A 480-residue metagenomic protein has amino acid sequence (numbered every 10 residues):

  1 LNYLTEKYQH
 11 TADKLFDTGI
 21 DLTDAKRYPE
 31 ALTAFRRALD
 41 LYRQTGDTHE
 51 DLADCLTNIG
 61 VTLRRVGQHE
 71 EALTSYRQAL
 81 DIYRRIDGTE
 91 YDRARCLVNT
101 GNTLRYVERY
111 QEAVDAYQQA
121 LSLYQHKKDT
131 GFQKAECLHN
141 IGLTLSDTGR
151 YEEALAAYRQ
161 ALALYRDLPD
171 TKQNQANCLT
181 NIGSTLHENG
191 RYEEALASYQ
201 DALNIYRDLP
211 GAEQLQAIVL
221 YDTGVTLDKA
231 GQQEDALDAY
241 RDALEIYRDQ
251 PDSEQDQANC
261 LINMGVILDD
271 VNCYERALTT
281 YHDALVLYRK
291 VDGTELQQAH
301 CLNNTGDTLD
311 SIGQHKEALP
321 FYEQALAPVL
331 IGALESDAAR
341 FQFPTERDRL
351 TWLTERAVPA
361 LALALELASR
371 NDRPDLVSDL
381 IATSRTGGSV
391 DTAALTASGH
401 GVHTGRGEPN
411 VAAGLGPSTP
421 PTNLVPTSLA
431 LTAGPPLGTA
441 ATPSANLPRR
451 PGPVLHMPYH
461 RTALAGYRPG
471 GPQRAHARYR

Functional and structural regions predicted by a protein language model:
L1-D13: TPR-adjacent "capping" and linker segments in tetratricopeptide-repeat scaffold/adaptor proteins
L4-E6, Q44-D47, R85-T89, H126-D129 (+6 more regions): Short coil/turn linkers that connect adjacent helices within long alpha-helical scaffolds, especially alpha-solenoid
D13-D24, E50-R65, Y91-Y106, F132-D147 (+6 more regions): Conserved alpha-helical positions within TPR/SEL1-like repeat arrays
G231-E234, D238, Q250, Q255-R480: Alpha-helical solenoid repeat scaffolds used for protein-protein interaction
